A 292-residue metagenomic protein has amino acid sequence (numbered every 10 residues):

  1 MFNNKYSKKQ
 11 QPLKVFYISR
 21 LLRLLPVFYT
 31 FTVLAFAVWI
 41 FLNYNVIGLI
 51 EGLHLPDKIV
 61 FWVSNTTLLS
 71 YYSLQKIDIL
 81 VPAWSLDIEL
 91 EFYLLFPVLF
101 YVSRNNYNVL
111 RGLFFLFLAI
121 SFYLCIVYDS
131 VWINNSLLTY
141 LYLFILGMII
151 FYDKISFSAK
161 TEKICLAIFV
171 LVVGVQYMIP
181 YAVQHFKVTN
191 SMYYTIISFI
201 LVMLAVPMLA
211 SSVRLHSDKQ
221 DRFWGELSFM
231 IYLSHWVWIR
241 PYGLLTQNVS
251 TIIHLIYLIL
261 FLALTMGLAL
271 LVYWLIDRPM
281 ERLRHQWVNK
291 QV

Functional and structural regions predicted by a protein language model:
M1-L22, V27-G48, M148, W238 (+2 more regions): Juxtamembrane transmembrane-helix termini
F2-V15, Y71-Q75, L99-N108, V131-L264 (+1 more regions): Alpha-helical transmembrane segments in multi-pass integral membrane proteins
I18, L24-L90, I120-Y123, T195-M208: Membrane-interface helix-loop-helix regions
Y29, V33-A37, F41, L94 (+7 more regions): Generic alpha-helical transmembrane segments of integral inner-membrane proteins, especially permease/transport modules
T32-A35, F61, L118-S121, V172-Q176 (+2 more regions): Helical transmembrane-bundle signal
I59, F114-V131, N135-S136, Y140-F144 (+1 more regions): A short, conserved beta-to-alpha structural element at the edge of catalytic cores that scaffolds binding
F92-L99, L116-L124, L146, F169-V172: Hydrophobic, membrane-inserted alpha-helices
